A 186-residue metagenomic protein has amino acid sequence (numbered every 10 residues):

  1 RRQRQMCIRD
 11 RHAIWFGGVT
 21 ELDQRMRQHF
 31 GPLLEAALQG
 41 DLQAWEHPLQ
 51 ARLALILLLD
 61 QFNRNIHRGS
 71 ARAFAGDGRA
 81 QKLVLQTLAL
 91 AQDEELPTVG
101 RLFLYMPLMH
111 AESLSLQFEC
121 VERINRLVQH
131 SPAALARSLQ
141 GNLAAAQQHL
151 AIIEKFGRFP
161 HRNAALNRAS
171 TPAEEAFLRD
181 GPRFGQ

Functional and structural regions predicted by a protein language model:
Q3-I8: Short, small-residue-biased leader/transition segments that mark boundaries at the very start of proteins
R11-R25, G40-A44: Active-site flanking loop/helix segments enriched in acidic
E21-E35: Short, contiguous, well-structured surface segments enriched in hydrophobic/aromatic residues
E35-L49: Helix-loop segments that flank and shape redox-cofactor active sites
H47-I56, K82, P97-L102, N142: Alpha-helical scaffolds flanking conserved acidic
N65-E95: Helix-adjacent hinge/juxtasegments
L83-P132: A contiguous pocket-lining binding segment that forms or flanks enzyme active sites
Q129-L139, L143-Q186: C-terminal accessory segment of soluble enzyme catalytic cores
